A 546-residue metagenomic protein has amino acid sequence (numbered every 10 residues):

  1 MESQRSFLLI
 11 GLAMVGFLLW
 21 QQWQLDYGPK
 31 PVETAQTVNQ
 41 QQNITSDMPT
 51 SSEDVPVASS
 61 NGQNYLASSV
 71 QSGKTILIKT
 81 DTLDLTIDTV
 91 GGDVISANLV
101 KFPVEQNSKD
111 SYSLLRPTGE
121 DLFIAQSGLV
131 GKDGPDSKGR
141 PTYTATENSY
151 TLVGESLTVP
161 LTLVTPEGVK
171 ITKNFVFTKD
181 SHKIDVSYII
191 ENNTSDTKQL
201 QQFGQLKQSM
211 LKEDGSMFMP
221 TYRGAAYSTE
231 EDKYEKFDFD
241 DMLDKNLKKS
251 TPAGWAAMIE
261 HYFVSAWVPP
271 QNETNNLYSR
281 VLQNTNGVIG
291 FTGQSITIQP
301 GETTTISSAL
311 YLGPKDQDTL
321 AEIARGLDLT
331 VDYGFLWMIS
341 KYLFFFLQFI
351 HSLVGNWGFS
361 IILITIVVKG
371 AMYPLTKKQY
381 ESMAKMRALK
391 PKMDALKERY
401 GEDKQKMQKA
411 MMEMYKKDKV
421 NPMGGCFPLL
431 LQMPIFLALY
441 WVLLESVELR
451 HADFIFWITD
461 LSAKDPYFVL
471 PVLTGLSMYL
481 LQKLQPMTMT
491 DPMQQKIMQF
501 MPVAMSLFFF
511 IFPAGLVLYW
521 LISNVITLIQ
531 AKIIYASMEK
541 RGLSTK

Functional and structural regions predicted by a protein language model:
M1-G370, R541-K546: Membrane-protein biogenesis/insertion across secretory and organellar systems
L9-W20, F436-L439, V472-S477, F500-A504: Core hydrophobic alpha-helical membrane-spanning segments
G301, A371-F436, M478-F510, V525-K546: Membrane-interface amphipathic helices and adjacent TM-edge segments
L343-G355, Y415-K419, M423, S462 (+2 more regions): Alpha-helical membrane-interface segments at transmembrane helix boundaries
V354-W357, F508-V517: Transmembrane helix interruption/hinge and helix-loop junction motifs
A438-M478: Conserved catalytic motifs of ABC-family nucleotide-binding domains
T474-G475, L516-N524: Hydrophobic core segments of alpha-helical transmembrane domains in multi-pass membrane proteins
